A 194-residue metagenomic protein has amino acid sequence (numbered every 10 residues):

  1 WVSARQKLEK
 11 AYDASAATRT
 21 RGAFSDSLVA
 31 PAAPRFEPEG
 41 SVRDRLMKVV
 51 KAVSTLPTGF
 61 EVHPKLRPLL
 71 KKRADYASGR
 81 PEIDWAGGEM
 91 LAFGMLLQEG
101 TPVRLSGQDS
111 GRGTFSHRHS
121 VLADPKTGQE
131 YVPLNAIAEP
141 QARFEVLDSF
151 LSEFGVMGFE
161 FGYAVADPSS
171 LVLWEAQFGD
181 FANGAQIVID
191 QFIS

Functional and structural regions predicted by a protein language model:
W1-S194: Flexible, glycine-rich loop/tail regions that form catalytic "lids" or insertion modules at the edges of active sites
